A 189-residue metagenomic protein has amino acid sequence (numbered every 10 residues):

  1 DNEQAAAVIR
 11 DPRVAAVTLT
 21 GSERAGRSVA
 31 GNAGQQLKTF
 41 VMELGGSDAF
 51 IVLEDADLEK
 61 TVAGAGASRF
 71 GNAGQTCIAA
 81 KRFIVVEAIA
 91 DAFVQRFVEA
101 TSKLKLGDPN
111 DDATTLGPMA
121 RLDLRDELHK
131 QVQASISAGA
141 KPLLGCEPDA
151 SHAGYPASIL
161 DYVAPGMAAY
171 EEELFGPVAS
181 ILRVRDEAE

Functional and structural regions predicted by a protein language model:
D1-T18: A structured beta-alpha segment of the ubiquitous adenosine-cofactor-binding alpha/beta core
A16, S22-P165, R183-A188: ALDH superfamily catalytic-core signature
Y170: Short, solvent-exposed loop/beta-turn-alpha elements that line the ligand-binding surface or hinge of extracytoplasmic
E173-L174: Short, surface-exposed loop/turn microsegments at beta-strand edges and helix-strand junctions
P177: Glycine-rich nucleotide-phosphate-binding loops and adjacent flexible coil segments
